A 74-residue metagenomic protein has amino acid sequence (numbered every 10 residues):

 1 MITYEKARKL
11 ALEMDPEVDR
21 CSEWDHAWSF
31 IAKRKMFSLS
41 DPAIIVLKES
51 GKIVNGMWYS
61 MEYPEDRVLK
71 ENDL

Functional and structural regions predicted by a protein language model:
M1-E17, L74: Short, non-transmembrane alpha-helical segments in secretory-pathway proteins
E17-K48: Exposed beta-strand-loop-beta-strand "reactive/processing" segments of non-cytosolic proteins
E49-L74: A short, surface-exposed interaction/processing loop segment used at functional sites
